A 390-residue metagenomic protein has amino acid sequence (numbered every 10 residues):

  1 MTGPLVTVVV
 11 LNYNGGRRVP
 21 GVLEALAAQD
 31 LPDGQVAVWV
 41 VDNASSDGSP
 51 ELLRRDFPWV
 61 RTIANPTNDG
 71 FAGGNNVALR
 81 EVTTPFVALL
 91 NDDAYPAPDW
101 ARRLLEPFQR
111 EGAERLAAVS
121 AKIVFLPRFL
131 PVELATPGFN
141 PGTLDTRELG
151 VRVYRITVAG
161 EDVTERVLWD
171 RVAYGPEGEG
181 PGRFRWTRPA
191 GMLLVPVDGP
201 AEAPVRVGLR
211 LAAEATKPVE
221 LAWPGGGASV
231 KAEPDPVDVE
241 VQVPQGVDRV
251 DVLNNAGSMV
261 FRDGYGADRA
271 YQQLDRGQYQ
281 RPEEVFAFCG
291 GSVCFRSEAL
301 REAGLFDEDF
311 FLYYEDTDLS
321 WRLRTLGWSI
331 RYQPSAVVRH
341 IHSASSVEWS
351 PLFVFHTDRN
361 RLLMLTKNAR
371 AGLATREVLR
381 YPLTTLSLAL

Functional and structural regions predicted by a protein language model:
E24-G34: Short, acidic, metal-binding catalytic loop of nucleotide-sugar glycosyltransferases
A25, D42-E51, T67, A97: A conserved acidic beta->alpha catalytic loop
A64-V82, D92: Glycine-rich, basic loop-to-helix element that forms the pyrophosphate-binding segment of sugar-nucleotide handling
V87: Short aromatic/hydrophobic "clamp" motif used to bind/position activated sugar donors
D99-L144, E240-Y265: Conserved donor NDP-sugar-binding/catalytic core segment of glycosyltransferases
F129-A232, P236-V247: Glycan-recognition and processing domains
F286-V337: A short, conserved alpha-helix in the catalytic core of glycosyltransferases
T325-L390: Active-site-adjacent helix/loop segment of glycosyltransferases that harbors family-specific signature motifs
